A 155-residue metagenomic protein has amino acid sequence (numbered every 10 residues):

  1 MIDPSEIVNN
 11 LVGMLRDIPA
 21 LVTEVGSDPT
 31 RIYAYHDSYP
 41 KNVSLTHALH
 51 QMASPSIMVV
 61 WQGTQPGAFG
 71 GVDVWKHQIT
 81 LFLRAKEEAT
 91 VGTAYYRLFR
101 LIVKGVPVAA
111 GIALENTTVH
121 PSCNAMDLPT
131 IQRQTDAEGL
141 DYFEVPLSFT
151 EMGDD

Functional and structural regions predicted by a protein language model:
M1-G70, E115-H120: Small/polar-rich, solvent-exposed N-terminal microdomains that initiate assembly or binding
M1-S5, T93-Y96, A137: Charge-dense, low-complexity intrinsically disordered segments
L11-L15, I32, I57-V59, I79-L83 (+2 more regions): Hydrophobic beta-strand residues in large extracellular and virion-surface proteins
L21-V25, M52-S54, Y96-D154: Acidic-leaning, charged glycine-interspersed low-complexity segments
Q65-P66, V72, R133-E138: Exposed beta-sheet edge/beta-hairpin loop segments within beta-rich domains
G70-K76, R84-A110: Extracellular/virion structural assembly segments
G71-A89, L140-G153: Oligomerization/assembly interface segments of phage tail-like spikes and tubes
